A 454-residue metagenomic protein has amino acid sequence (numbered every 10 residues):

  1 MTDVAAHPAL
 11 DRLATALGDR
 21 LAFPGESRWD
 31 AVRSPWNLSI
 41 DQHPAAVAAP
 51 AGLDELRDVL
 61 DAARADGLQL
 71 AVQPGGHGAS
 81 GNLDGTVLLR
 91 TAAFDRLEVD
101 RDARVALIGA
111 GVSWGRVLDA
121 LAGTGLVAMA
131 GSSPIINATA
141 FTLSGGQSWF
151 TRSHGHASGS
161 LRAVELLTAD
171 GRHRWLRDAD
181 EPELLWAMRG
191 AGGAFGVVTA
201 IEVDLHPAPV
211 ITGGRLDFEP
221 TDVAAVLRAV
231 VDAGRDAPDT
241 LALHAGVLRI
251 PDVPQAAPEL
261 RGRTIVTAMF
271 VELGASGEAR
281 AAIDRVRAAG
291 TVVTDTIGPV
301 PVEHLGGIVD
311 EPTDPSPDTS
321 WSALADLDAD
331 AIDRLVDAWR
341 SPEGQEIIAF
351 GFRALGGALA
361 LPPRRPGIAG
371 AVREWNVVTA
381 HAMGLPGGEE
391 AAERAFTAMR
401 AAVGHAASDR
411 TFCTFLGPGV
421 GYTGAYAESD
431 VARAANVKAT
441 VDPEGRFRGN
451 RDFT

Functional and structural regions predicted by a protein language model:
M1-T454: Soluble FAD-dependent oxygen oxidases
